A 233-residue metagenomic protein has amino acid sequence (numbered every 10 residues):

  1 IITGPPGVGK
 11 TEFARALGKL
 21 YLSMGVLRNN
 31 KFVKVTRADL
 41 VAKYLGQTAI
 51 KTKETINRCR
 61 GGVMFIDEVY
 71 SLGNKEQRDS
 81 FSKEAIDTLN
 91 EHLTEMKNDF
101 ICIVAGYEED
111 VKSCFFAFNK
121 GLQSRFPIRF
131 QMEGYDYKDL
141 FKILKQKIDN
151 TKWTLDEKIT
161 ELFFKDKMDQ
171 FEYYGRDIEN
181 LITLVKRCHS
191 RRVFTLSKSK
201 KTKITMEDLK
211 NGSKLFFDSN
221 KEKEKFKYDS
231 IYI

Functional and structural regions predicted by a protein language model:
I1-N30, T55-R58: Walker A/P-loop
V8, D39-V41, Y70-L72, Y107-K112 (+1 more regions): Conserved nucleotide-binding/hydrolysis micro-motifs of P-loop NTPases
M24-N29, D110, C114-F118, Q123-R176 (+1 more regions): Conserved C-terminal "switch" segment of AAA+ ATPases
R28-C59: Short glycine-rich substrate-engagement loop in P-loop NTPases that contacts/grips substrate
R37-Q47, S71-K83, F130-Q131: Flexible beta-alpha connector loops of hexameric P-loop NTPases
Y70-E109, A117-G121: Conserved catalytic/switch belt of AAA+ P-loop NTPases
R191-I233: C-terminal engagement/docking regions of AAA+ P-loop ATPases
